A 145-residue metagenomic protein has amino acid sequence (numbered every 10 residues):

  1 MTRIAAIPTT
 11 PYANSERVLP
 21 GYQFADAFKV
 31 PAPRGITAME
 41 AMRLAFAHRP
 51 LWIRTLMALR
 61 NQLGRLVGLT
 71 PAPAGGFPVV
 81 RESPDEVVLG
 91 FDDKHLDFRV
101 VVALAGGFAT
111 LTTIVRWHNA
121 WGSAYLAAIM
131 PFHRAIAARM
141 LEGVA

Functional and structural regions predicted by a protein language model:
M1-L66: Hydrophobic ligand-binding cavity/cleft-lining segments
T2, W121-A127, E142-A145: Terminal "cap-and-tail" regions of soluble proteins that handle hydrophobic small molecules
Q23-K29, E86, F108-T110: Intrinsic-disorder/low-complexity, polar/charged segments enriched in Ser/Thr/Lys/Arg/Asp/Glu/Gln
G35, K94-L96, V115-R116: Short, solvent-exposed loop/turn segments at secondary-structure junctions
L69-G106: Hydrophobic-ligand binding "helix-grip"
A103-A120: Short acidic, glycine/tyrosine-flanked loop/strand segments centered on an H-E-D-like triad
V115-A135: A short acidic/glycine-rich loop-to-helix N-cap element
R134-E142: Amphipathic, Lys/Arg-enriched alpha-helical patches that create a basic surface for binding polyanionic ligands
